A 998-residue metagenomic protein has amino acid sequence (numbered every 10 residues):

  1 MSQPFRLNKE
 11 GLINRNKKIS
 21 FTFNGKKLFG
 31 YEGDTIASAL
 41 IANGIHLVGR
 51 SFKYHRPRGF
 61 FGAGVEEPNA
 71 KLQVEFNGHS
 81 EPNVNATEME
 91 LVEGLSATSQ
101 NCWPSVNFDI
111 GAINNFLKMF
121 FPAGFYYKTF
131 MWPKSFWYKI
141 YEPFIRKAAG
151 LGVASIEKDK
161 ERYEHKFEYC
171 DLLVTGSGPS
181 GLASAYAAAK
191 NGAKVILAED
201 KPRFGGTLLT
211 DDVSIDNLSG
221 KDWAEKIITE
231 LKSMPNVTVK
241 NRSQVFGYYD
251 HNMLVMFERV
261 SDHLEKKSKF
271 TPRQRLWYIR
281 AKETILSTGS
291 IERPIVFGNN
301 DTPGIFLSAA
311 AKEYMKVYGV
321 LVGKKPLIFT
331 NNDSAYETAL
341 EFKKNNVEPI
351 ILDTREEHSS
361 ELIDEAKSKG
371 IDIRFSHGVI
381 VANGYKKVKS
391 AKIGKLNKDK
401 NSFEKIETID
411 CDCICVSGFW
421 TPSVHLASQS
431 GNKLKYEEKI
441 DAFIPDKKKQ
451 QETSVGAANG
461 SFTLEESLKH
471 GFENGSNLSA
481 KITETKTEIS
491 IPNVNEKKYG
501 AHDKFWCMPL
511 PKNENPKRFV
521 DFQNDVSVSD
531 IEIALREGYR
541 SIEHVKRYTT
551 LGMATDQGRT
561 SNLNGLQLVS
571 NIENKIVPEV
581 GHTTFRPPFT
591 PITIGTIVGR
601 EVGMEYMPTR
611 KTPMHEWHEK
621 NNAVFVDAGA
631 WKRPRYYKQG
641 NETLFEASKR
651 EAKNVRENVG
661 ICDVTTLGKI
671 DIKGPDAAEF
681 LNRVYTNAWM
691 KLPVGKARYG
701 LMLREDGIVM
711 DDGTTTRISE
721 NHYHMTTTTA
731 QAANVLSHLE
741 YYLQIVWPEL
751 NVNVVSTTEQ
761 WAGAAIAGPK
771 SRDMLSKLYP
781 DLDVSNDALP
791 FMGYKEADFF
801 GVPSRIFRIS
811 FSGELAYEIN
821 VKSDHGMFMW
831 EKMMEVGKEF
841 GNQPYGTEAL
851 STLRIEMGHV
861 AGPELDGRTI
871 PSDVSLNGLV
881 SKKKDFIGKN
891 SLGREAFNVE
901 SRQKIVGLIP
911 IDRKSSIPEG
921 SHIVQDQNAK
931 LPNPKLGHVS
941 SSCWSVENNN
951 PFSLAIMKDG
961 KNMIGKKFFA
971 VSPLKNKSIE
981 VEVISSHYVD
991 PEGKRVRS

Functional and structural regions predicted by a protein language model:
S2-K611, Q760: Residues forming the flavin
I19-F21, L72, L254, F625-V626 (+2 more regions): Short acidic-hydrophobic surface loop/beta-edge motif
F23, V74-F76, A628, E705 (+3 more regions): Structural motif
S38-V48, P675-L692, K777-L782: A short, contiguous, amphipathic alpha-helix enriched in charged residues
S290, Y539, K649-T665, V709-H722 (+2 more regions): Residues forming anionic-ligand binding surfaces in small-molecule and nucleic-acid pockets of primarily soluble enzymes
N564, N571-L703, I708-M710: Acidic, proline/glycine-enriched N-terminal capping motif
H615, E619-K620, R633, S719-N721 (+1 more regions): Conserved, structured C-terminal
M690-N721, T726-Y742: Well-ordered mid-protein domain cores that form the structural environment of catalytic cofactors
